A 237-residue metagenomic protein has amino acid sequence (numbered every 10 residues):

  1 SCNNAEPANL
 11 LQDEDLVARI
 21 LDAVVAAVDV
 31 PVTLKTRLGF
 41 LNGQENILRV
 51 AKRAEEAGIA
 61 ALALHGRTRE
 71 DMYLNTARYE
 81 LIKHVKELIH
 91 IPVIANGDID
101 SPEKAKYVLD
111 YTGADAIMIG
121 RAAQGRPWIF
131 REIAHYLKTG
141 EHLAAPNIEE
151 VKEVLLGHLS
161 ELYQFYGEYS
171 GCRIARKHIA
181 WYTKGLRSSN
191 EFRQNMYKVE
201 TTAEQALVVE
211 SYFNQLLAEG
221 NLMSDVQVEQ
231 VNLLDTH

Functional and structural regions predicted by a protein language model:
S1-V17, R67-R78, E141: Glycine-rich tight-turn/loop motif centered on a GG-T
C2-N4, V24-T33, L38: N-terminal small/glycine-rich loop or linker at the start of catalytic domains across soluble metabolic enzymes
N9, L38-F40, E70, V93-I94: A generic structural signal for short
L11, D15, P31-R49: Active-site glycine- and acidic-residue-rich loops that bind and position anionic ligands or nucleotide-like cofactors
R19-D22, A27-D29, G43-A61, Y73 (+3 more regions): Alpha/beta catalytic cores of nucleotide-metabolism and tRNA/nucleoside-modifying enzymes
L34-L38, G66, A95-G97, R121: A cross-domain feature marking catalytic cores of carbohydrate-active enzymes and several ubiquitous metabolic/repair
